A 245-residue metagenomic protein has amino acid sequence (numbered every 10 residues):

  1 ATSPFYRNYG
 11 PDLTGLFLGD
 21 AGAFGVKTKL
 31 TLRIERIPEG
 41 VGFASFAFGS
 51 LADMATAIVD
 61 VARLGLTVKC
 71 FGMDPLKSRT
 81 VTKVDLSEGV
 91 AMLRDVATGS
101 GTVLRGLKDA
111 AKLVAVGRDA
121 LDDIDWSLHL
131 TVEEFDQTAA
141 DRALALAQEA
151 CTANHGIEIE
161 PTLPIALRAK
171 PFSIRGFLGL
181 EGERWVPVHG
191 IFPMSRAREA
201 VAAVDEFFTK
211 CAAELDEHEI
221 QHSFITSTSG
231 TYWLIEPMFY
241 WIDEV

Functional and structural regions predicted by a protein language model:
A1-G72: FAD-binding subdomain of flavoenzyme oxidoreductases
A62-V245: C-terminal substrate-recognition/cap domain of FAD-linked oxidoreductases
